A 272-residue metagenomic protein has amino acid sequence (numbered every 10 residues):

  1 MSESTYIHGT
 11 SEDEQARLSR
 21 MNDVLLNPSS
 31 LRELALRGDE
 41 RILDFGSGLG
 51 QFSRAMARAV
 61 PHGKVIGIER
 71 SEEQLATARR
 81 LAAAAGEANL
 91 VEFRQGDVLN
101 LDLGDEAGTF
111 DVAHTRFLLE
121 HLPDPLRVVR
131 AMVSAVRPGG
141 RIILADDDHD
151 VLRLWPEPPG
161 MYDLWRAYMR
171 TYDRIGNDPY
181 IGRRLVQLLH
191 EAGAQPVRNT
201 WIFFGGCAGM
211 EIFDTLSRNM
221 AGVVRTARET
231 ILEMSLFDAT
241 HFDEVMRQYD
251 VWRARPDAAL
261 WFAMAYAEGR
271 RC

Functional and structural regions predicted by a protein language model:
E3-L25: Class I SAM-dependent methyltransferase Rossmann-like catalytic core, especially the SAM/SAH-binding loop
R20-E40, A55: Conserved alpha-helix/loop element of class I SAM-dependent methyltransferases that forms part of the SAM/SAH-binding
L43, L49-L101: Class I SAM-dependent methyltransferase SAM/SAH-binding core
L103-V112: A short acidic, Gly/Pro-enriched loop at the edge of an enzyme's catalytic core that lines a small-molecule cofactor
D111-D124: A short SAM/SAH-binding and catalytic strip from SAM-dependent methyltransferases
L126-R141: A short glycine-rich, Lys/Arg-flanked "PGG" loop and its adjoining helix->strand segment in the class I
I143-I212: Conserved catalytic/acceptor-binding region of the Class I
R198-C272: Conserved Class I S-adenosyl-L-methionine
